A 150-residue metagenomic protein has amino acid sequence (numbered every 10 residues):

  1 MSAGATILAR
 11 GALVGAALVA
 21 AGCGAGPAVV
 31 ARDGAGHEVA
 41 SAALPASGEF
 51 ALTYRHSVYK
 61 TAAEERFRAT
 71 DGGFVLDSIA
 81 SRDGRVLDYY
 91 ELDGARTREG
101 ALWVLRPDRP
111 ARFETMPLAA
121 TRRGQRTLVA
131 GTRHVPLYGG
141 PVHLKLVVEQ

Functional and structural regions predicted by a protein language model:
M1-A12: Bacterial N-terminal signal peptides that target proteins for export
R10, R82, V86-Y89: Generic hydrophobic/packing signal
G11-A20: Bacterial N-terminal signal peptides
V30-D83: N-terminal secretory signal peptides
F50, R68, V75-S78, D88-Q150: Mature, soluble, non-transmembrane domains
